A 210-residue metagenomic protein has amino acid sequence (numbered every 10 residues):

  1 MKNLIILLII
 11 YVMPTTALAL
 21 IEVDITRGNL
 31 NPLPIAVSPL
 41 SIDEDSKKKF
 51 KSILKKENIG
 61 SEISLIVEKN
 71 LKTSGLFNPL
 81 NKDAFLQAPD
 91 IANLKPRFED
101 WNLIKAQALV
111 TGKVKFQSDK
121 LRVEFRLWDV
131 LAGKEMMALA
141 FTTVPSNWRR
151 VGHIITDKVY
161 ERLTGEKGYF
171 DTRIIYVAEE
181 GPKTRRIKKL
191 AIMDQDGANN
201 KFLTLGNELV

Functional and structural regions predicted by a protein language model:
V12-T16: N-terminal signal peptide c-region/cleavage motif recognized by signal peptidases
I21-E22, A92-K158: Amphipathic beta-strand/beta-sheet edge segments enriched in Tyr/Trp
D24-R97, V110-F116: Short beta-strand->alpha-helix linker/helix-N-cap micro-motif that forms a surface specificity/interaction loop
T111, I174-E179: Residue position within the beta-strands of beta-propeller blades
S118-R122, P182-A191: Structural motif
L127, A191-D194: Conserved blade-register residue in beta-propeller folds
W148, R162, N207-V210: Conserved beta-propeller blade repeats
M193-L209: Multi-bladed beta-propeller domains
